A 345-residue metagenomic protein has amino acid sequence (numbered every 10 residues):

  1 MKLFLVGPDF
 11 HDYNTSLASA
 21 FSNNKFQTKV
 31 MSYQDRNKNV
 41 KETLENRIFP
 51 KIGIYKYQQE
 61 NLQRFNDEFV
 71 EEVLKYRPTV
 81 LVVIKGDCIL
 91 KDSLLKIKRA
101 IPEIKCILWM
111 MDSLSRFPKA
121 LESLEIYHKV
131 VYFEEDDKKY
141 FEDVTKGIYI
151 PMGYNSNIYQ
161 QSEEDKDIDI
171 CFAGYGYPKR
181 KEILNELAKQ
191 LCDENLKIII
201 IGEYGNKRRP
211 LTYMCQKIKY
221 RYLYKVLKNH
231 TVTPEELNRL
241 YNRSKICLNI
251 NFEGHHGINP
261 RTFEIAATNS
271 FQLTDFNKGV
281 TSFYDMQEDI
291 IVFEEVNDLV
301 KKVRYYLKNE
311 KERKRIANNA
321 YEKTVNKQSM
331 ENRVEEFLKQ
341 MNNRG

Functional and structural regions predicted by a protein language model:
M1-K51, R64-E68, K85, E125 (+3 more regions): Nucleotide-sugar donor-binding catalytic core of glycosyltransferases
E68-F69, S93, R116-K119, E236 (+1 more regions): Short acidic active-site motifs
V73, R77-T79: Proline-aspartate-enriched helix->loop->beta-strand connector
L94-I101, A188-C192: Surface-exposed amphipathic alpha-helices with a cationic face
I97-S113, V131: Active-site proximal beta-strand in glycosyltransferases
S113-H128: Membrane-proximal helix-turn-helix segments that form the acceptor-binding/catalytic region of lipid-linked
I290-V296, Y305-E310: Conserved acidic donor-binding segment of nucleotide-sugar-dependent glycosyltransferases
K308-M341: A charged, aromatic-enriched C-terminal amphipathic alpha-helix characteristic of glycosyltransferases across folds
